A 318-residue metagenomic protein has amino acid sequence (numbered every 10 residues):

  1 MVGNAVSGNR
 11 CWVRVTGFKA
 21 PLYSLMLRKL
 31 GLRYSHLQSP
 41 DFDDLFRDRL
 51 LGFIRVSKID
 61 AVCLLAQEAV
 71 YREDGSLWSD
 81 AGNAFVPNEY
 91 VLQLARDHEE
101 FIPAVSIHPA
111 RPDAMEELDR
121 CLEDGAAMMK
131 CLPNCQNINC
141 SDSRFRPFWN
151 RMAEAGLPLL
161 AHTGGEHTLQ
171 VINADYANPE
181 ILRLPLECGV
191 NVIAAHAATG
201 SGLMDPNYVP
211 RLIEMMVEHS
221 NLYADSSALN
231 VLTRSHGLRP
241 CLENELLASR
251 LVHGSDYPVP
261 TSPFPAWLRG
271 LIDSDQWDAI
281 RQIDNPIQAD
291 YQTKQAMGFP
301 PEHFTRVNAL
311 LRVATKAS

Functional and structural regions predicted by a protein language model:
M1, V62-L64, I102-V105, M129-C131 (+4 more regions): Hydrophobic faces of well-ordered beta-strands that scaffold small-molecule active sites in alpha/beta enzyme cores
M1-L65, Y71-G82, Q295-A296, P301-A317: An N-terminally biased module of ancient metal coordination in phosphate/nucleic-acid-related enzymes
N4-G8, A69-R72, P109-D113, Q136 (+5 more regions): Active-site environment of divalent metal-dependent phosphoester hydrolases
S35-S39, Y71-N83, T168-Y176, G200-Y208 (+1 more regions): Short, flexible/disordered intra-domain loops and linkers
L37-L50, A81-Y90, D175-E180, N207-L212 (+2 more regions): Well-ordered, non-membrane alpha-helical segments in soluble/globular domains
A61, A66-A174: Active-site gating/metal-coordination segments in enzymes
P112-L122, C140-R146, Q170-L186, G202-M216 (+1 more regions): Distinct, well-ordered alpha-helical segments
N191, A198-S318: H/E-rich (His + Asp/Glu) clusters that bind or coordinate divalent metals
